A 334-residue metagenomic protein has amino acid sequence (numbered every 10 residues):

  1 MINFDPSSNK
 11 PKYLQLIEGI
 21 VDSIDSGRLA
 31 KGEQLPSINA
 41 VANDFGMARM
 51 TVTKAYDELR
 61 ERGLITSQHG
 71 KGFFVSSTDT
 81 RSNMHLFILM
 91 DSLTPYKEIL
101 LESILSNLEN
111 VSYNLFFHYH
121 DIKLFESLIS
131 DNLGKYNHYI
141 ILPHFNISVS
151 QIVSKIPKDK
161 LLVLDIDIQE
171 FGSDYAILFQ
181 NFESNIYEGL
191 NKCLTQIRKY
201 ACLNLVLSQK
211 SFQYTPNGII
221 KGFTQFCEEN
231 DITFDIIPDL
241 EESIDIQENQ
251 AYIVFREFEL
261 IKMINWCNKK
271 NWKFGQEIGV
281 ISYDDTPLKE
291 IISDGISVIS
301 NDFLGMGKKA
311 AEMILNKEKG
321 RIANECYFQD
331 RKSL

Functional and structural regions predicted by a protein language model:
M1-D44: Extreme N-terminal segment that seeds HTH/winged-HTH DNA-binding domains in transcriptional regulators
L14, I38, E61-R62, F73-D131 (+1 more regions): Amphipathic helical "hinge" segments at domain boundaries
A30-S67: N-terminal helix-turn-helix
F87-I88, K135-H144, N204-S208, E248-E257 (+1 more regions): Periplasmic-binding protein-like
I147-S184, D284-G295: Flexible loop/hinge segments that line or gate small-molecule binding clefts
D167-L205, L260, S300-K319: Hydrophobic alpha-helical segments within soluble ligand-binding/sensing domains
E188-F226, I322-L334: An alpha-beta-alpha
E248-A251, F258-L334: Flexible loop/turn connectors
